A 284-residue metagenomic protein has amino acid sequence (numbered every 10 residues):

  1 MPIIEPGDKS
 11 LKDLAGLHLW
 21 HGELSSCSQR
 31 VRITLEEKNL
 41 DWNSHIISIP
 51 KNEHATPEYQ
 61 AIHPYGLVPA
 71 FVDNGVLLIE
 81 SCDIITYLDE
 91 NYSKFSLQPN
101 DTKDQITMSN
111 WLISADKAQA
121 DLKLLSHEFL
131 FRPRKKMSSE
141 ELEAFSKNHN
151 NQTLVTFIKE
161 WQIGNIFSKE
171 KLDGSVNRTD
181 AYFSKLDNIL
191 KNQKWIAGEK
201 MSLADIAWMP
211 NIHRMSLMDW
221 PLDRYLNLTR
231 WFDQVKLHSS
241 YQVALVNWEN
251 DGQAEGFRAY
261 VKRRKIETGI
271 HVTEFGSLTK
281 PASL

Functional and structural regions predicted by a protein language model:
M1-Q152, R264, H271-L284: GST-like domain detector, emphasizing the conserved glutathione-binding G-site in the N-terminal thioredoxin-like
A15-H18, E23, F167-K171, S216-L217 (+1 more regions): A short, structure-level motif marking secondary-structure boundaries and short turns
I49-P50, M201, N250-D251: Positions that flank functional sites
D89, N211-I212, L245: Active-site-flanking alpha-helical
F95-N100, D121-L122, I196-E199, Q242-V246: Short, hydrophobic secondary-structure boundary micro-motifs
A120-L237, L284: GST-like fold's C-terminal all-alpha helical module
T229-L284: Long, positively charged, glycine-interspersed low-complexity recognition regions
